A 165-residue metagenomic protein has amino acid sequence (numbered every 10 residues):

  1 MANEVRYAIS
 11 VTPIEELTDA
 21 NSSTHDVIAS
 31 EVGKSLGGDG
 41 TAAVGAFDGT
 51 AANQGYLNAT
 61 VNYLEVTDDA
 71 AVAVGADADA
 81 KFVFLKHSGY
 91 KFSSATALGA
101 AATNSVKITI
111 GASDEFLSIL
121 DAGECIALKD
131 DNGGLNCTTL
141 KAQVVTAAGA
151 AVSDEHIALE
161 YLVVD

Functional and structural regions predicted by a protein language model:
M1-D69: N-terminal low-complexity, intrinsically disordered "leader/linker" segments enriched in small/polar and basic residues
N3-D19, T146-D165: C-terminal interaction-tip segments
D39-A43, Y63-D79, L98-A102, A147-A150: Surface-exposed ligand/attachment interfaces on beta-rich extracellular proteins
T60, T96, A100-N104, G111-S113 (+2 more regions): Solvent-exposed, low-complexity segments and loops of surface/extracellular structural proteins
N62, S118-I119: Solvent-exposed serine/threonine-rich low-complexity stretches and specific carbohydrate-binding patches
A76-K81, G133-K141: Short, solvent-exposed loop/turn segments enriched in Ser/Thr/Gly
D77-F82, K86-E115: Short, surface-exposed beta-strand/strand-loop-strand elements in extracellular ectodomains
L120-T139: Beta-sandwich interaction modules
